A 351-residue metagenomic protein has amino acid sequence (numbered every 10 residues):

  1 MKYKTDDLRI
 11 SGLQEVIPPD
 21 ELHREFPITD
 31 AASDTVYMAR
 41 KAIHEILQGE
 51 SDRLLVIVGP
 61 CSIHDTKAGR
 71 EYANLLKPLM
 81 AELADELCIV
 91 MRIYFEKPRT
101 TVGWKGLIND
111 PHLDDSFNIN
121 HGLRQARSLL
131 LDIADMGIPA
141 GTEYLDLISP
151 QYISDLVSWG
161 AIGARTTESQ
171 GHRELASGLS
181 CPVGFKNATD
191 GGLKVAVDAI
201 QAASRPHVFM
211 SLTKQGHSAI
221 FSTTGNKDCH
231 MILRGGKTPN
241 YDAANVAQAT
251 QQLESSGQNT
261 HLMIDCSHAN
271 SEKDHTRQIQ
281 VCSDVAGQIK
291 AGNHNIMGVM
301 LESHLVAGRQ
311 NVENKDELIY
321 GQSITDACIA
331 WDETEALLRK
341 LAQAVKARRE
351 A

Functional and structural regions predicted by a protein language model:
K2-D7, A73, E86-Y241, N245-V246 (+8 more regions): Active-site-facing alpha/beta catalytic cores
L8-L47: N- or domain-start disorder-to-order transition segments that initiate the globular core
P19-P27, T223-G235, L318: Gly-rich Lys/Arg/Thr-decorated short loops/hinges at beta-loop-alpha junctions or inter-strand turns that position
L47-E50, M80-A84, L130-G137, S222-T223 (+1 more regions): Acidic (Asp/Glu)-rich catalytic clusters
L55-A68, D326: Conserved phosphate/anionic-ligand binding catalytic regions in large, soluble enzymes, centered on
G59, I264, A330: Conserved, mostly hydrophobic/aromatic
H304-A347: Internal helix-turn-beta structural module
